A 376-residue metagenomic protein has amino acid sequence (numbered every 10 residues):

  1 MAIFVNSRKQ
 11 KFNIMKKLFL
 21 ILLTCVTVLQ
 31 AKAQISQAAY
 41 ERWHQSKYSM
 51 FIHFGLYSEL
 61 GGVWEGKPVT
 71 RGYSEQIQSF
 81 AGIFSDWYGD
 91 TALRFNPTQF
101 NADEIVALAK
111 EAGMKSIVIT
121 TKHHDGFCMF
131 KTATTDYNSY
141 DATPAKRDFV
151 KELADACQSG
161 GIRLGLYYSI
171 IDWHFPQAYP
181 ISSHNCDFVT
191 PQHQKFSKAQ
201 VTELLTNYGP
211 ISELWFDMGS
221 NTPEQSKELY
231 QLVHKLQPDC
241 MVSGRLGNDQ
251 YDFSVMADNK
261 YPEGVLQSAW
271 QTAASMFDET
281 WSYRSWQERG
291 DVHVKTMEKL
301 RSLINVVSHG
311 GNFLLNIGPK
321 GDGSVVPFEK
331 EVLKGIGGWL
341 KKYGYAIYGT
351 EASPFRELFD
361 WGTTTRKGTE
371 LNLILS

Functional and structural regions predicted by a protein language model:
M1-Q34: Bacterial Sec-dependent N-terminal signal peptides
A33-S376: Mature catalytic domains of secreted/periplasmic carbohydrate-active enzymes
